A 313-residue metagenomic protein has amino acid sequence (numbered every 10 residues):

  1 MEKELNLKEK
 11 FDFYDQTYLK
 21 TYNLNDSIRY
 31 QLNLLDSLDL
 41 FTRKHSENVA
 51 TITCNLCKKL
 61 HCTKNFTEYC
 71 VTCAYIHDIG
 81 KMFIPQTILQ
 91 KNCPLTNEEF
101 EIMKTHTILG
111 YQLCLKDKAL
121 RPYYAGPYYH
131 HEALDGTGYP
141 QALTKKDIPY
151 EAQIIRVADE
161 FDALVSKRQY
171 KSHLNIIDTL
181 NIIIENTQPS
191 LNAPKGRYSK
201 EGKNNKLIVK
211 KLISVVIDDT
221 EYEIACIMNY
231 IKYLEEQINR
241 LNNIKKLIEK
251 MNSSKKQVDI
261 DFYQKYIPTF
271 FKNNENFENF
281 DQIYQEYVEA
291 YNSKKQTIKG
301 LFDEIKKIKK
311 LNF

Functional and structural regions predicted by a protein language model:
E2-N312: Histidine- and acidic-residue-rich, metal-dependent catalytic cores
